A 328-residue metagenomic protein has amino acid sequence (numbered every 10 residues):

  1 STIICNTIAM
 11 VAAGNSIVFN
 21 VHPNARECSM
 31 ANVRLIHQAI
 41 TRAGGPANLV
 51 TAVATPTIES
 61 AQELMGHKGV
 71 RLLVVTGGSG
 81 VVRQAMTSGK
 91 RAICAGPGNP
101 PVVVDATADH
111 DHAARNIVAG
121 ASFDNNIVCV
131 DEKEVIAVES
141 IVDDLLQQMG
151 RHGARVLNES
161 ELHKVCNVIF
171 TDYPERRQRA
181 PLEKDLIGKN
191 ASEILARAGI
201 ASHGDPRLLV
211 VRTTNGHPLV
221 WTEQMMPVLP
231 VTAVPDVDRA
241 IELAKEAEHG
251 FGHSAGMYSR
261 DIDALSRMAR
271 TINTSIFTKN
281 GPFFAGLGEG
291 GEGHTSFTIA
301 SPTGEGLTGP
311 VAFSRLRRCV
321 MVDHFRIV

Functional and structural regions predicted by a protein language model:
S1-H112: Rossmann-like NAD(P) dinucleotide-binding subdomain of oxidoreductase/dehydrogenase enzymes
I4-C5, A9-S16, A31, V82-L208 (+1 more regions): ALDH superfamily catalytic-core signature
T7-M10, R34, G89-R91, G150-H152 (+3 more regions): Short, solvent-exposed amphipathic alpha-helical segments in soluble enzyme and RNA/protein-processing domains
G14, V50, L73-V74, G98 (+7 more regions): Buried hydrophobic positions in well-ordered alpha/beta secondary-structure cores of metabolic enzymes
R26, M30, I58, S79 (+8 more regions): Electropositive phosphate-/nucleotide-binding environments in soluble metabolic enzymes
A47, H67, A95-P97, V128-D131 (+2 more regions): Short glycine-enriched loop/turn motifs at secondary-structure junctions
M65-K68, D109, F170-L182, E223 (+1 more regions): Short, surface-exposed amphipathic charged segments that create phosphate/polyanion-binding patches used for binding
I200-V328: Conserved C-terminal structural/oligomerization subdomain of aldehyde/semialdehyde dehydrogenase
